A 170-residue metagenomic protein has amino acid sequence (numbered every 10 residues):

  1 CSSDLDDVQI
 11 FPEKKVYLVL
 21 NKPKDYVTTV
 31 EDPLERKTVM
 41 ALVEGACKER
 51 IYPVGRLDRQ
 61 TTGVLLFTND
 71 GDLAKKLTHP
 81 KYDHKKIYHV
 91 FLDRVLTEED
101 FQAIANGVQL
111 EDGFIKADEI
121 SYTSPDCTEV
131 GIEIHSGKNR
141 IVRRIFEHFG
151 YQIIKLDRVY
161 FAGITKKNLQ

Functional and structural regions predicted by a protein language model:
S3-Q170: Basic, flexible Lys/Arg- and Gly-enriched helix-loop patches that mediate nucleic-acid binding at interfaces with rRNA
